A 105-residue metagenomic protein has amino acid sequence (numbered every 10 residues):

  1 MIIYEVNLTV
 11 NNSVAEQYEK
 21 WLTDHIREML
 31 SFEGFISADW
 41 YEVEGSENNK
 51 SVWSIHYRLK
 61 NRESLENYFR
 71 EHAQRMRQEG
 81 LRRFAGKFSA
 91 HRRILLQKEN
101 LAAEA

Functional and structural regions predicted by a protein language model:
I2-L8: Active-site-flanking beta-strand signature of metal-NTP-handling nucleotidyl enzymes and homologous cyclase-like
T9-E19: Short, surface-exposed ligand-recognition loops at beta-strand->loop->(often short) alpha-helix junctions that present
N11-S13, V43, K60-R62, Q97: Short coil/turn motifs at secondary-structure junctions
R27-S54: Short, glycine- and small/hydrophobic-rich beta-strand elements in well-ordered beta-sheets
F32-I36, R58-I94: An amphipathic, aromatic/His-enriched active-site/gating alpha helix that lines ligand/cofactor pockets
D39-N48, E79-A105: Glycine-rich beta-strand-turn "strand-cap" elements at beta-sheet edges
